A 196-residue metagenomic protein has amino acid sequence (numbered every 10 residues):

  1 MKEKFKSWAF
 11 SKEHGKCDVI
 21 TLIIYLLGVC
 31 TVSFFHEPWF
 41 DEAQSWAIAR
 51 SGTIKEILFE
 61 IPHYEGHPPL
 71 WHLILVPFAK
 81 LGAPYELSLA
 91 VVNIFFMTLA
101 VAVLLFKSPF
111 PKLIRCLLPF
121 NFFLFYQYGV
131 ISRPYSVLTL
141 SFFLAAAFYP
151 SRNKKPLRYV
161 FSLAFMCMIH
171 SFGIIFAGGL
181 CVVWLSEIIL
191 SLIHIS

Functional and structural regions predicted by a protein language model:
M1-V29, P109-K112: Start-transfer (signal-anchor) and selected internal transmembrane alpha helices of multi-pass inner/ER membrane
I23, V91-C116: Transmembrane-helix motifs of polytopic, lipid-linked glycan transferases
L26, L113-F125, T139: Transmembrane and membrane-interface helices of multi-pass, inner-membrane envelope-modifying transferases
L27-S45: Helix-to-loop transition at the C-terminal end of transmembrane segments
W46-A49, I61-V91, F95: Short hydrophobic/aromatic helix or loop-helix immediately within or flanking a transmembrane segment in polytopic
L124-Y126, F143-L144, P156-C181: Membrane-interface alpha helices of multi-pass inner-membrane proteins
V130-S136: Short acidic/glycine- and proline-prone juxtamembrane loop motifs at membrane-interface regions of multi-pass membrane
I193-I195: Conserved small/polar residues in nucleotide/adenosyl-binding loops
